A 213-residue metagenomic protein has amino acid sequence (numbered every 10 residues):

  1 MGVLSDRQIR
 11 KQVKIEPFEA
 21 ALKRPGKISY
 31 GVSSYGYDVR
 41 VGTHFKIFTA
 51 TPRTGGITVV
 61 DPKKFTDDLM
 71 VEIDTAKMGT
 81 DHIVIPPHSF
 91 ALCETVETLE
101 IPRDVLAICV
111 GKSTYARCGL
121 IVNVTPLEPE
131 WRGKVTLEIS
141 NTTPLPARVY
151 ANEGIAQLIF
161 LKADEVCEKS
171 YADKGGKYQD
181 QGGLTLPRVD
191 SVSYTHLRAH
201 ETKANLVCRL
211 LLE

Functional and structural regions predicted by a protein language model:
M1-R198: DUTPase catalytic domain/fold
H196, K203-E213: Single conserved hydrophobic/aromatic residue that forms the stacking wall/gate of nucleotide- or nucleobase-binding
